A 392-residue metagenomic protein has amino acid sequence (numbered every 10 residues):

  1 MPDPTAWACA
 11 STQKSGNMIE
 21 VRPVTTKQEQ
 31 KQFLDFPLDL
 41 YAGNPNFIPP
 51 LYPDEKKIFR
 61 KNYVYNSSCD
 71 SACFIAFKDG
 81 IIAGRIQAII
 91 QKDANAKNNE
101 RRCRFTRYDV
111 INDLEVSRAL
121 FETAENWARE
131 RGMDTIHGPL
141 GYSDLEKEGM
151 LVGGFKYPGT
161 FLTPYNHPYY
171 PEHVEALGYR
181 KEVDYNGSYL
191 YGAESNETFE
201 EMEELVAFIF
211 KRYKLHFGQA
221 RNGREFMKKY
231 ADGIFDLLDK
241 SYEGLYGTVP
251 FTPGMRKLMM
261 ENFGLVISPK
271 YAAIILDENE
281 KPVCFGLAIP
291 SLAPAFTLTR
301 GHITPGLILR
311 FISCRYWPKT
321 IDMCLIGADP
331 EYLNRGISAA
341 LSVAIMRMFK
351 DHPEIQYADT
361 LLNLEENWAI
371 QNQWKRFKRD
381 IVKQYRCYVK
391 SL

Functional and structural regions predicted by a protein language model:
P2, A6-A8, T12, G16 (+2 more regions): Acyl-donor-binding surface of acyltransferase catalytic domains
A10-N46: Generic start-of-chain signal for non-secretory N-termini
E20-Q32, F217-G233: A short beta-loop-alpha structural element at the N-terminal edge of CoA-dependent acyl/N-acetyltransferase catalytic
P37-K78, I86-A96, A220-R221, E225-G327: A conserved beta-strand-loop-helix scaffold within acyl/acetyltransferase catalytic domains
N95-G178, T299-R376: Acyl-donor binding region in acyl/amide transferases
R376-C387: A structural motif corresponding to the C-terminal lobe/cap of the Radical SAM core domain
